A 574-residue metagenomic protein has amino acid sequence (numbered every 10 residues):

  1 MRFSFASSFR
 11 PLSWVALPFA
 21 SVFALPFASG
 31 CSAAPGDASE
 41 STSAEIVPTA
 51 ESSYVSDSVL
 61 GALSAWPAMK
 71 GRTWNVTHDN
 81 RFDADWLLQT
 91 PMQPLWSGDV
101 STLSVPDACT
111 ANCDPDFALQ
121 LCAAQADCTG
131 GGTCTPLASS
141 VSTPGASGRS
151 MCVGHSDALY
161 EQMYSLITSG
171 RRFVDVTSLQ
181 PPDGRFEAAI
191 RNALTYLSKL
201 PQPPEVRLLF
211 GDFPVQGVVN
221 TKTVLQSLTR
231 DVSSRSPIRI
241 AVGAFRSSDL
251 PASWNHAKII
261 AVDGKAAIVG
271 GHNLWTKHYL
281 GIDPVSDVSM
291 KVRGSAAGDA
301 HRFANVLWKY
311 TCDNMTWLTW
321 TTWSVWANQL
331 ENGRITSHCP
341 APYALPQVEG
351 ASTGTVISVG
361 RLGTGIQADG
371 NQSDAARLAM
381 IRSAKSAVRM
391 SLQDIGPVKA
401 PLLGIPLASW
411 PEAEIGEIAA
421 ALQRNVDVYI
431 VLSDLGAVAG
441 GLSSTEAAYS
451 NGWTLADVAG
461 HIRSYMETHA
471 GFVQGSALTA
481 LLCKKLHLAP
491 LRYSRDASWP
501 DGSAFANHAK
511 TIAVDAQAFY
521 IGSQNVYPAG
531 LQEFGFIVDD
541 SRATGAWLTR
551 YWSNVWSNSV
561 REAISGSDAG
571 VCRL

Functional and structural regions predicted by a protein language model:
M1-S13: N-terminal secretory signal peptides that target proteins for export/translocation
R10-V22: Sec-dependent N-terminal signal peptides
F27-A28: Bacterial Sec-type N-terminal signal peptides, specifically the leucine/valine-rich hydrophobic h-region
P35-I46: Short, low-complexity, disordered segments immediately C-terminal to signal peptides in bacterial exported proteins
I46-F117, L137-L574: Charged, low-complexity intrinsically disordered terminal segments
P115, L119-T133: Disulfide-braced loops of extracellular cysteine-rich modules
